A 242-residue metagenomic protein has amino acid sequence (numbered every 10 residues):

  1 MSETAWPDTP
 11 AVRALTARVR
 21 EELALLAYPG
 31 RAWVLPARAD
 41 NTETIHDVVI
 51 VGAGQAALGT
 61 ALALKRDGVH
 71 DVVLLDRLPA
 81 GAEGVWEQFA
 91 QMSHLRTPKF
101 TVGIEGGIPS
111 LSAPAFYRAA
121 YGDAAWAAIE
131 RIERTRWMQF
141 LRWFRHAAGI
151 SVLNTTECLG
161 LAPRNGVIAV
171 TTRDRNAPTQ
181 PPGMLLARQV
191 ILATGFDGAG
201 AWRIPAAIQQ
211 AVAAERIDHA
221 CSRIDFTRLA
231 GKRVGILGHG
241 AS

Functional and structural regions predicted by a protein language model:
M1-R31: C-terminal, flexible cofactor-proximal segment of oxidoreductases
A5, R77-R136: Glycine-rich active-site loop/strand segments that organize a redox cofactor
R20-A39, T194-S242: Glycine-rich dinucleotide-binding loop and its adjacent helix/turn
E43-V73, G235-S242: N-terminal Rossmann-like FAD-binding beta1-loop-alpha1 element of flavoenzymes
T44-H46, A177-Q189, A230: Core beta-strand elements of the Rossmann-like FAD/NAD(P) dinucleotide-binding domain in flavoenzyme oxidoreductases
V49-V51, C158, G183-G198, V234-L237: Short hydrophobic core segments
R134-V152, C158, N176, D197: Helical element adjacent to the flavin cofactor pocket in flavoenzyme catalytic cores
N154-I168: A conserved short coil-to-beta-strand element within the FAD-binding core of flavoproteins
